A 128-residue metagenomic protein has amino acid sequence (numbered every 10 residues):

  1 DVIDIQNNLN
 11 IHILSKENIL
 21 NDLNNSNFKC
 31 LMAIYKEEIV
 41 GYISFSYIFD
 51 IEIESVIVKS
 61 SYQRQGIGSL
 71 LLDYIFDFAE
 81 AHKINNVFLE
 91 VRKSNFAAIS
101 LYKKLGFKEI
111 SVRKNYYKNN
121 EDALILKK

Functional and structural regions predicted by a protein language model:
I3-S61, L72-Y74, F78, H82: Acetyl-CoA-dependent GNAT
I39, E109-S111: Residue-level detector of beta-propeller blades
V58, R64-D77, F96, S100-K104: Conserved acetyl-CoA-binding loop-helix of GNAT-fold acetyltransferases
S61-Y62, Y117: PDZ/PDZ-like domain micro-motif
N85, R92-F96, N115-K128: C-terminal "cap" of GNAT-fold acetyltransferases
Y102-K103, F107, L126: Conserved active-site tyrosine of GNAT-family acetyltransferases
